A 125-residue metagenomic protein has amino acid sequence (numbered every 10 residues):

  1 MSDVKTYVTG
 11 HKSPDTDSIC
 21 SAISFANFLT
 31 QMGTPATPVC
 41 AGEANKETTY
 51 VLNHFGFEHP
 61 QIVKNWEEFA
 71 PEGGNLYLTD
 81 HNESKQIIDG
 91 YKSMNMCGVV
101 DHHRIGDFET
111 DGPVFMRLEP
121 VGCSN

Functional and structural regions predicted by a protein language model:
M1-N125: Replace "Mg2+/Mn2+-dependent" with "divalent metal-dependent
